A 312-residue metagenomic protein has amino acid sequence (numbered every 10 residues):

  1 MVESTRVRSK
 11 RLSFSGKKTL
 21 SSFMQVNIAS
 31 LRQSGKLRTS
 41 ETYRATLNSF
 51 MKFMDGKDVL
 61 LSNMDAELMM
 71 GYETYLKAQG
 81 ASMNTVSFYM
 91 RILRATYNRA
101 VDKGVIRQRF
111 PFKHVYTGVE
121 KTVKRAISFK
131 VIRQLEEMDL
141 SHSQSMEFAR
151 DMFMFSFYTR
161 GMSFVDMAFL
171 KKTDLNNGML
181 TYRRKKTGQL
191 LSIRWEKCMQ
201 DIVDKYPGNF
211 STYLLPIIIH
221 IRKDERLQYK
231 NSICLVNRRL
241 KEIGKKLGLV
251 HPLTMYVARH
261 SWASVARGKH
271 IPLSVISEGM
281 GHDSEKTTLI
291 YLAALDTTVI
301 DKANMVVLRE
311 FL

Functional and structural regions predicted by a protein language model:
V2-Q79: Basic/aromatic-enriched alpha-helical hairpins
S49, A78-P111, M162: N-terminal DNA-binding recognition helix of tyrosine site-specific recombinases/integrases
M70-G71, I106-E137, H220-L227: Flexible interdomain linker/hinge and immediately adjacent N-terminus of the catalytic tyrosine-recombinase domain
A126, R184-G188, M280-M305: Catalytic-site neighborhood detector that most strongly recognizes the C-terminal catalytic loop/helix of tyrosine
I132, E196-V250: Active-site/catalytic core of tyrosine-dependent DNA strand-transfer enzymes
H142-Q144, N237-E278: Short, basic (Lys/Arg/His-rich) helix/loop patches that form interaction surfaces in the mid-to-C-terminal regions
T173-T181, V250-H251, I271-I290: Short, polar N-cap/turn motifs at the start of nucleic acid-interacting alpha helices
S192-K197, D201, K205-P207, A293-L312: DNA/chromatin major-groove-contacting recognition/catalytic segments
